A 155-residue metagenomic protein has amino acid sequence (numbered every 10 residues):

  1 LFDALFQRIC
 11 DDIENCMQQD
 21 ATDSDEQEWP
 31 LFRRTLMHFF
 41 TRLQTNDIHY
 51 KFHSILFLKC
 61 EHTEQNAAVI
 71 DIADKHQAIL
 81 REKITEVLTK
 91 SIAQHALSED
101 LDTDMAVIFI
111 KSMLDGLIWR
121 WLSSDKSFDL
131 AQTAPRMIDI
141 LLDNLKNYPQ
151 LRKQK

Functional and structural regions predicted by a protein language model:
L1-L5: Short amphipathic alpha-helical segment with a characteristic S/N-K-E followed by hydrophobic residues
R8, Q18-K51, T103, V107-I110 (+2 more regions): Hydrophobic alpha-helical connector segments
C10-E14, Q18, E26, P30 (+3 more regions): Amphipathic alpha-helical packing segments from all-alpha helical-bundle domains
D20, S24, F57-E64, W121 (+1 more regions): Secondary-structure edge/capping motif, primarily at the C-terminal ends of alpha-helices and the immediately following
R33-L36, R81, T85, A131-L142: Hydrophobic core segments within long, regular secondary-structure runs in both alpha- and beta-rich folds
H38, R42, V87, M113-L117: Amphipathic alpha-helical interface segments
T45-I70: Amphipathic alpha-helical segments used for helix-helix packing
K51, I70-D74, I92-D139, Y148-K155: Hydrophobic/aromatic-rich alpha-helical bundle segments in the mid-to-C-terminal region
